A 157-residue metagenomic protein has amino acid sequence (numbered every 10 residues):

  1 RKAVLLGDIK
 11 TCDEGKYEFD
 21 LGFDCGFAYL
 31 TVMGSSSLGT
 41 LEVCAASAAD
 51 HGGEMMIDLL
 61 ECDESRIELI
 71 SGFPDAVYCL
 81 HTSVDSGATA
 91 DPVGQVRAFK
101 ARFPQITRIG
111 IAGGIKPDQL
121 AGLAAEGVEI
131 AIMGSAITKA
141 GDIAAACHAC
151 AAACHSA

Functional and structural regions predicted by a protein language model:
R1-K16, D24, E68-G72, P117 (+2 more regions): Conserved N-terminal beta1-alpha1 strand-loop-helix module at the mouth
K2, E14-Q105: Conserved anion-binding
L5-D8, I57, L80, G110-I111 (+1 more regions): General beta-strand structural signal in soluble alpha/beta enzymes
D8, L30, Y78, L123 (+2 more regions): Conserved, mostly hydrophobic/aromatic
I9, G34, E61, G113 (+1 more regions): Short loop or secondary-structure boundary microenvironments that flank and position key functional residues
C44, A124-A125, G134-A157: C-terminal helical cap(s) of enzyme catalytic domains, especially alpha/beta-barrels
V93-F103, T107-E126, A131-I137: A C-terminal functional module that forms or caps the active site or interfaces directly with catalytic machinery
